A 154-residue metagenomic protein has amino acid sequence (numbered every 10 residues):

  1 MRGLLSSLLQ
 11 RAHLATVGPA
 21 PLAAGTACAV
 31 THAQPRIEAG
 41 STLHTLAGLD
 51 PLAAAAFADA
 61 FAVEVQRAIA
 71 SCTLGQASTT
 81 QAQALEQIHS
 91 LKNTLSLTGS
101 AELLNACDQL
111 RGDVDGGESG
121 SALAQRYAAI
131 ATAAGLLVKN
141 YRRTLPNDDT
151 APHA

Functional and structural regions predicted by a protein language model:
M1-A154: Two-component system phosphorelay core
